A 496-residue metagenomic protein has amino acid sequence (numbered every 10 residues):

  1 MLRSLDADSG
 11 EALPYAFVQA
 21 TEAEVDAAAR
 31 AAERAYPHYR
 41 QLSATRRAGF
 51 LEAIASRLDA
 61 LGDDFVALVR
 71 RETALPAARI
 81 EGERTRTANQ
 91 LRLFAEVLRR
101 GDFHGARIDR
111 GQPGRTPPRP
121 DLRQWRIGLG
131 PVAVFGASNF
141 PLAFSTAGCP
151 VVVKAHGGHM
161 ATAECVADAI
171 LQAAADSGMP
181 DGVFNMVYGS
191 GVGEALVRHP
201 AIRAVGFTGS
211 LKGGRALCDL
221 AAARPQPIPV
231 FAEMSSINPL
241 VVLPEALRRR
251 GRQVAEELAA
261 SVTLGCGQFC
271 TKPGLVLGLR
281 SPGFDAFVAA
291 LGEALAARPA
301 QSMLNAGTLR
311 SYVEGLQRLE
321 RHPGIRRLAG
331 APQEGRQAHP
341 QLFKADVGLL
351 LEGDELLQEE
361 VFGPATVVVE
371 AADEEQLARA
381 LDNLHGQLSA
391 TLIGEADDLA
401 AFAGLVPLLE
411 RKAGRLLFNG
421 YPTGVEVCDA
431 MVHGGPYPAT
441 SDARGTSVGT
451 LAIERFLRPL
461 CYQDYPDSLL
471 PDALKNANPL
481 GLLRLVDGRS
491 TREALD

Functional and structural regions predicted by a protein language model:
M1-P120: N-terminal Rossmann-like NAD(P)+-binding subdomain of aldehyde/semialdehyde dehydrogenases
Y36, R40, A55-G62, V66-V69 (+21 more regions): Structural signal for hydrophobic packing residues in well-ordered secondary-structure cores of soluble enzyme domains
F50, A147-T162, V183, I228-A246 (+6 more regions): Short loop-to-beta-strand entry elements in the cores of soluble alpha/beta enzymes
F103-A255, A259, S281-F284: Rossmann-like NAD(P) dinucleotide-binding subdomain of oxidoreductase/dehydrogenase enzymes
N139, G158, G191-V192, I202 (+12 more regions): Short, glycine-/Ser/Thr-/acidic-enriched flexible segments
E256, G278-L388: NAD(P)-dependent aldehyde/semialdehyde dehydrogenase
Q333-G335, E374-L470, T491-E493: C-terminal core of ALDH-fold dehydrogenases
